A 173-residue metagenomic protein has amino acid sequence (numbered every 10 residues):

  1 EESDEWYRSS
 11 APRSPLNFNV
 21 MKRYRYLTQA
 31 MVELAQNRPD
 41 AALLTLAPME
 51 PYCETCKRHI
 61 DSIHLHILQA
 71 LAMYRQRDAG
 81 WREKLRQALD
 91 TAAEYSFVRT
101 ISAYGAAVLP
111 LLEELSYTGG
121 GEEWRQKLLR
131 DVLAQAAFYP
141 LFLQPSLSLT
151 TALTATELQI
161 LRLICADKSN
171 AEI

Functional and structural regions predicted by a protein language model:
E1-P140: Helix-coil-helix junctions within alpha-helical repeat/solenoid scaffolds
P140-I173: Helix-turn-helix DNA-binding segment
